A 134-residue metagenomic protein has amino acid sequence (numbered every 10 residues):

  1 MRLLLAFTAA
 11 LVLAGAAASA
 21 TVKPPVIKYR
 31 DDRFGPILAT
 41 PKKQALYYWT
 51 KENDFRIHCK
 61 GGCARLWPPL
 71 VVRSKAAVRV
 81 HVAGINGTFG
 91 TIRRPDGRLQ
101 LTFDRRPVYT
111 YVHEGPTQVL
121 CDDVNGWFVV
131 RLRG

Functional and structural regions predicted by a protein language model:
M1-L5: Positively charged n-region of N-terminal signal peptides that target proteins for export
A6-A14: Bacterial N-terminal signal peptides
S19-G134: Compact beta-sheet-dominated domain cores in extracellular/mature segments
